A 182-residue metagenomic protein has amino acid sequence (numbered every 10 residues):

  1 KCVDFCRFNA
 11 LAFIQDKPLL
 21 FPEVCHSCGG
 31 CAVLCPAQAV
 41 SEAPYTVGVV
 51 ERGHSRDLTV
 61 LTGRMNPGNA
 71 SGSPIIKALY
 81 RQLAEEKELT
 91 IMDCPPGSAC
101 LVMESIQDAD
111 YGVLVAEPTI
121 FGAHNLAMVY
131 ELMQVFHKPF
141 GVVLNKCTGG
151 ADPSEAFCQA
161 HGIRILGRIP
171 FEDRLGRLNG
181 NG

Functional and structural regions predicted by a protein language model:
C2-L19, G30-T46: Iron-sulfur cluster-binding cysteine motifs and their immediate structural context in ferredoxin-like electron-transfer
P36, T62-S71, I76-V102: Switch II (G3) loop of P-loop NTPases
T46-D57: Long, charged amphipathic helices and adjacent flexible linkers at domain junctions
M92, L114, V142-L144: Structural beta-sheet core signal
A99-I120, L126: Inter-motif core of Ras-like GTPase G domains
L132-G182: C-terminal lobe/tail of nucleotide-utilizing enzymes
